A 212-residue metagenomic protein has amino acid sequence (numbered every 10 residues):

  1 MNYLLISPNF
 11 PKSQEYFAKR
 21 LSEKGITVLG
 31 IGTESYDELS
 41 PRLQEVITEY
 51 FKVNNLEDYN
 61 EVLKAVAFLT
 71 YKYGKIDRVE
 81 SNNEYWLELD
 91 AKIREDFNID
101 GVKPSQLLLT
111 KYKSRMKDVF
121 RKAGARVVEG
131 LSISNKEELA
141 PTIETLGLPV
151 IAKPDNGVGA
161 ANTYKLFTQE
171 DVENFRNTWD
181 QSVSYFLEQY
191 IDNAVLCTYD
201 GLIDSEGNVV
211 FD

Functional and structural regions predicted by a protein language model:
M1-S105, E137: ATP-binding N-terminal substructure of ATP-dependent carboxylate-amine bond-forming enzymes
E15-S22, K117, A140, V172 (+1 more regions): Short amphipathic alpha-helical segments and helix-helix/interface helices
A65-L69, P141-T142, F175-T178: CheY-like receiver
E95-N162: A conserved helix-loop-beta module that forms one wall/lid of the active-site cleft in ATP-utilizing catalytic domains
R126-V128, T145, P149-A152, A161-L196: Conserved ATP-binding module of the ATP-grasp superfamily
T198-G201: Short beta-strand scaffold segments in enzyme catalytic cores
I203-V209: Short acidic-glycine loop/turn motifs at beta-strand connectors
